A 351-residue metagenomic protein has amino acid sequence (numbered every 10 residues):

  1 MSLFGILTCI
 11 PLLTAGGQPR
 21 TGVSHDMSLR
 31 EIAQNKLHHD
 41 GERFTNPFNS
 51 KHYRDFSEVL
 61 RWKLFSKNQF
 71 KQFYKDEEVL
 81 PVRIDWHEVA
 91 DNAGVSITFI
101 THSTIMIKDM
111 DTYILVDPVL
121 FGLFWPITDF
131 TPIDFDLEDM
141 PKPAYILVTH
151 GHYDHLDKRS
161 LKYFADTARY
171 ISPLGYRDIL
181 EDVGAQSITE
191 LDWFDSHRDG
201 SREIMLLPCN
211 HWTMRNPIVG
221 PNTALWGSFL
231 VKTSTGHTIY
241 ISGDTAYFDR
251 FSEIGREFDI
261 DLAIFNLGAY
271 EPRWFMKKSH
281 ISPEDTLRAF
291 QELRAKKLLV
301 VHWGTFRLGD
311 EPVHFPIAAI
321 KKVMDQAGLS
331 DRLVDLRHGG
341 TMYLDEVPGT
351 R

Functional and structural regions predicted by a protein language model:
M1-F124, I133-D139, V231-T233, H237-I241 (+1 more regions): Metallo-beta-lactamase
Q18-N35, H39, F44, Y145 (+4 more regions): Cap/insert and terminal regions of metallo-dependent hydrolase folds
K71-N92, P173-H237, A319-G340, L344-V347: Metallo-beta-lactamase
I107, D117, H150, I204 (+4 more regions): Divalent metal-coordination and catalytic microenvironments
P118-D134, T213-P221, E271-H280, R307: Acidic/histidine-rich helix-loop elements that form or flank divalent-metal/phosphate-binding sites at the catalytic
P118-L120, H150-G151, C209-N210, G243-T245 (+2 more regions): Active-site metal-binding loops of divalent metal-dependent hydrolases
P126-S172, S187, D259-I264: Active-site metal-binding motif and surrounding structural segment of the metallo-beta-lactamase
F130-D136, L156-R159, W226-S228, D249-S252 (+1 more regions): A generic local structural motif
